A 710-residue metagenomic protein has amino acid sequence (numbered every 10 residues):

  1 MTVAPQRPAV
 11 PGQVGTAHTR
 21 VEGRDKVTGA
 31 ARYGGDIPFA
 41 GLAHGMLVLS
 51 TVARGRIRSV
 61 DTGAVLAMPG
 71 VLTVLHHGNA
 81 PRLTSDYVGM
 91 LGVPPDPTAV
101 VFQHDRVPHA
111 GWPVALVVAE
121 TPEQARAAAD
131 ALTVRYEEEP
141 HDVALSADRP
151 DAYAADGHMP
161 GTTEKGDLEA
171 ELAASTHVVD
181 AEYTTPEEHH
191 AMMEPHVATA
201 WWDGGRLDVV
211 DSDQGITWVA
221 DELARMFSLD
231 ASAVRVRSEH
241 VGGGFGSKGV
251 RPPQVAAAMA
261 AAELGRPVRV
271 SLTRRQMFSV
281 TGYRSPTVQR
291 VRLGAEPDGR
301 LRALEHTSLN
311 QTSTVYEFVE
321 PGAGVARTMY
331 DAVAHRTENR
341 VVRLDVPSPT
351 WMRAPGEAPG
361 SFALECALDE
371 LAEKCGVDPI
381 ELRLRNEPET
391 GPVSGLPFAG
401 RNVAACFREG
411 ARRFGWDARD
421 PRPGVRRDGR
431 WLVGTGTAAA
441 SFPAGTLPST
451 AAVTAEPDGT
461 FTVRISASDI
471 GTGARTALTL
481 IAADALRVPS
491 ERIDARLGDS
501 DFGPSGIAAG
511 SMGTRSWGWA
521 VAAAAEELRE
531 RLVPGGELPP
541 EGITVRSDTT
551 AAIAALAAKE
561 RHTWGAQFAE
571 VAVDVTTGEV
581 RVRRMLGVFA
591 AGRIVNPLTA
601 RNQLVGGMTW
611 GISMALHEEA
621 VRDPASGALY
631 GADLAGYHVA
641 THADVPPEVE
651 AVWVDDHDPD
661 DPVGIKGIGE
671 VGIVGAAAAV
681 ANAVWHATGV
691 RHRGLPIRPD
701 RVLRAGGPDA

Functional and structural regions predicted by a protein language model:
M1-H158, V178-A181: Flexible, low-hydrophobicity surface segments
T16, E22-T28, M90-G92, P97 (+3 more regions): Glycine-rich loop/linker segments at domain edges
H18-D25, D130-H141, Q214, D221 (+4 more regions): Extended active-site and interfacial segments that coordinate phosphate-rich ligands in large catalytic machineries
M68, H77-A80, T84, S228-R235 (+7 more regions): C-terminal catalytic domains of large/alpha subunits in multi-subunit enzymes
T84-G89, A128-A131, D211, A220-E222 (+10 more regions): Short acidic, glycine/serine/threonine-rich loops at helix termini
H104, E194-T199, V288, L447-A452 (+2 more regions): Short glycine-rich loop/turn motifs
E120-T121, R266-N310, A522-E537: Phosphate/diphosphate-binding loops
G244-G265, R269-S271, L480-I481: Thiamine diphosphate
